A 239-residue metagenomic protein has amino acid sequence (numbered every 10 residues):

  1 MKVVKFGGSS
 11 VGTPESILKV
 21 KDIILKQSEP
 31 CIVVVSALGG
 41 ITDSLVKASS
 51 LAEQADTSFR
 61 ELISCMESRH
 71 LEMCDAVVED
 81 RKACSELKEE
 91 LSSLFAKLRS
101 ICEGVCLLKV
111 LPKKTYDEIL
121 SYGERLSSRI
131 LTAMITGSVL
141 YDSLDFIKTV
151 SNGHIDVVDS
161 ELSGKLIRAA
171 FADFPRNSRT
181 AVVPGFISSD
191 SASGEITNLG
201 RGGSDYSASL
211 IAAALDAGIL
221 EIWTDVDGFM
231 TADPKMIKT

Functional and structural regions predicted by a protein language model:
M1-T239: Nucleotide/pyrophosphate-binding catalytic subdomain
